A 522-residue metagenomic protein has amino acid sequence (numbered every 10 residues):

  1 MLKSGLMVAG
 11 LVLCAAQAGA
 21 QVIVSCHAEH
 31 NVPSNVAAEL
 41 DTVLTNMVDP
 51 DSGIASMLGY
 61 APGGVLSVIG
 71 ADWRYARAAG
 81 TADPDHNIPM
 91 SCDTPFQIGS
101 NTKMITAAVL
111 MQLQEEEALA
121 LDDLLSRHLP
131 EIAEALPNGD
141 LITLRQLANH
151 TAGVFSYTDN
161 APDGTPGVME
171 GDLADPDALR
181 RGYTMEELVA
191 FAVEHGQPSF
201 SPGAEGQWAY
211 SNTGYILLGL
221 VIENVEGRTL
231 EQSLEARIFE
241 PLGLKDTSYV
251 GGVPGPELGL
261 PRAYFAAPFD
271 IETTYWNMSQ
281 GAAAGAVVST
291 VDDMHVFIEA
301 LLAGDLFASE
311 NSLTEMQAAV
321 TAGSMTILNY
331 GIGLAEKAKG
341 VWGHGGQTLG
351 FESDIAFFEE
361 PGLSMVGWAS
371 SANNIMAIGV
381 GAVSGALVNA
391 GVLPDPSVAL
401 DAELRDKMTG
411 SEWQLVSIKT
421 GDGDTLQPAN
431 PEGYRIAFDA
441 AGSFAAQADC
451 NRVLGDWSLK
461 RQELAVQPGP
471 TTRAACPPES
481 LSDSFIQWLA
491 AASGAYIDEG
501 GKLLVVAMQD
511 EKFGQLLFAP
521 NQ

Functional and structural regions predicted by a protein language model:
M1-L6: Bacterial N-terminal signal peptides that target proteins for export
C14-Q17: N-terminal signal peptide c-region/cleavage motif recognized by signal peptidases
A38-F96, A118: Short, conserved catalytic-motif segment at the N-terminal edge
L44, L66, D72, P95-D122 (+3 more regions): Active-site SXXK
W73-A76, D83, L136-L349, S353: Short, surface-exposed loop or secondary-structure junction motifs that flank catalytic or metal-binding residues
R77, D354-A372: Short, well-ordered beta-strand elements
L328, A372-K407: Short, gly/Ser/Thr-rich active-site loops of penicillin-recognizing serine hydrolases
S397-Q522: Lipid interaction determinants
